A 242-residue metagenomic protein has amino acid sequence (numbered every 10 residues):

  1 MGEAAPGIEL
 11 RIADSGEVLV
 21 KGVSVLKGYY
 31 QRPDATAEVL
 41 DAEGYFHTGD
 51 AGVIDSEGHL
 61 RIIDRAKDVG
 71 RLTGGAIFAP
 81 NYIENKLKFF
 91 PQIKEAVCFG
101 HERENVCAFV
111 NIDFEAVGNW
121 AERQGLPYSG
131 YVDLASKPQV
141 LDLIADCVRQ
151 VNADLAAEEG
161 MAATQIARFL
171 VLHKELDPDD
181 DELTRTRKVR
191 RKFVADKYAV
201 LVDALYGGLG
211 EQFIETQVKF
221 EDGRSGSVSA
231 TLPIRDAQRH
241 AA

Functional and structural regions predicted by a protein language model:
M1-S15, V23, L40, E104-N105 (+4 more regions): Conserved adenylate-forming
A4, I8-L72: Conserved ATP-binding/catalytic segment of the ANL
V25, H59-K88, V117-P138, A162-A163 (+2 more regions): Adenylate-forming
R32, V39, A51, K86 (+3 more regions): Generic, well-ordered alpha-helical scaffold segments in large soluble proteins
H47, F78, Y82, E104 (+5 more regions): Generic recognition of stable, solvent-exposed alpha-helical segments in well-folded globular domains
A51, F90-A116, L155-E158: C-terminal boundary motif of the adenylate-forming
R65, H101-N105, T164-A167: Short Gly/Ser/Thr- and Asp/Glu-enriched loop/turn motifs at secondary-structure junctions
E95, N152-A242: Conserved C-terminal "lid"/linker of ANL adenylate-forming enzymes
